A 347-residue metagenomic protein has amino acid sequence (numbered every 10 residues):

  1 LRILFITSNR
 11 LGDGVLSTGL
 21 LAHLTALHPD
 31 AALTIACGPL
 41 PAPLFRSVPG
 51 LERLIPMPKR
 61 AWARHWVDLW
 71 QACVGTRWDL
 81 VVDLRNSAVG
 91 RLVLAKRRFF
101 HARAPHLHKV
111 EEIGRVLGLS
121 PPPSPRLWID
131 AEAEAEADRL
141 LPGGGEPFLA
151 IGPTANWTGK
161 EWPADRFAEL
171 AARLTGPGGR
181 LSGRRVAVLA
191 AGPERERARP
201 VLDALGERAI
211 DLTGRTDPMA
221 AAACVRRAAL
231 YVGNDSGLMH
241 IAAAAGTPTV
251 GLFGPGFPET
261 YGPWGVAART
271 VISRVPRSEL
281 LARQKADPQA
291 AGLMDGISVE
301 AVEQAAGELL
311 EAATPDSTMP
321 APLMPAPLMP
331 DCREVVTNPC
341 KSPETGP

Functional and structural regions predicted by a protein language model:
L1-P347: Catalytic machinery of carbohydrate-active enzymes, primarily nucleotide-sugar-dependent glycosyltransferases
